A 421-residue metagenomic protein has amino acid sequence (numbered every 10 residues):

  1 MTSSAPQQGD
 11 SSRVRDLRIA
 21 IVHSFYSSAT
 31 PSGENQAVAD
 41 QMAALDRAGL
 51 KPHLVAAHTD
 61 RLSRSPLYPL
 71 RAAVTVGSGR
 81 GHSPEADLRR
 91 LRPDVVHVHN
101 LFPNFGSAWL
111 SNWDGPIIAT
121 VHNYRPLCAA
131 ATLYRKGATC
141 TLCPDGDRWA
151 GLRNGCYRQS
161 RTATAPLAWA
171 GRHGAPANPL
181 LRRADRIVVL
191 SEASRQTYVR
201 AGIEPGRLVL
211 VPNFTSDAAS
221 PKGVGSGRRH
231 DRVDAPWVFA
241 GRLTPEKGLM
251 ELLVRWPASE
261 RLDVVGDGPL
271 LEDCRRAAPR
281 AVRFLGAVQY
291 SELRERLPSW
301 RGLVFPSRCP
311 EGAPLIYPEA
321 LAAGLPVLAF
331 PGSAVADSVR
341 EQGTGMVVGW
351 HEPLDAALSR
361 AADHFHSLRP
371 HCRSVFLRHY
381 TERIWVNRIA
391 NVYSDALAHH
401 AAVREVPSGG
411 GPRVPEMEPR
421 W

Functional and structural regions predicted by a protein language model:
Q36, D40, A235, F239-P257 (+1 more regions): A conserved mid-protein helix/loop that constitutes part of the nucleotide-sugar donor-binding site
P126, T141, D145-K222: Donor nucleotide-sugar binding/catalytic pocket of nucleotide-sugar-dependent glycosyltransferases
E272-R294: Nucleotide-activated donor-binding/catalytic signature segment of Leloir-type glycosyltransferases, i.e., the conserved
P298-G312, L325: Acidic donor-binding loop of glycosyltransferase active sites
F305, Y317, A322, P326-A329: Short hydrophobic beta-strand element within catalytic cores of glycosyltransferases and related nucleotide-activated
Y317, P331-Q342, M346-V347: Short acidic/histidine- and often glycine-rich active-site loop of Leloir-type glycosyltransferases that engages
E341-E352, S359-H366: Conserved acidic donor-binding segment of nucleotide-sugar-dependent glycosyltransferases
H366-W385, N391: A short, well-ordered alpha-helix in the C-terminal region of glycosyltransferases
